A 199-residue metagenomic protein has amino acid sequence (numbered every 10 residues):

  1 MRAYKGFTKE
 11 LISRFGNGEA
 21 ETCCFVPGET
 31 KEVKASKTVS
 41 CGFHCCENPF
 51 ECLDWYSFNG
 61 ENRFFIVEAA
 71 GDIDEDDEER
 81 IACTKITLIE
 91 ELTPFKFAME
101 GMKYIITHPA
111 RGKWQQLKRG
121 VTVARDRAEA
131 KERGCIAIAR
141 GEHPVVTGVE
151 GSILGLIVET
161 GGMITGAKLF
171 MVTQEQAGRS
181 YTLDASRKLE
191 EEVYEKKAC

Functional and structural regions predicted by a protein language model:
M1-C199: Short, glycine-biased loop/turn motifs at secondary-structure junctions and in low-complexity Ser/Thr/Pro-rich termini
